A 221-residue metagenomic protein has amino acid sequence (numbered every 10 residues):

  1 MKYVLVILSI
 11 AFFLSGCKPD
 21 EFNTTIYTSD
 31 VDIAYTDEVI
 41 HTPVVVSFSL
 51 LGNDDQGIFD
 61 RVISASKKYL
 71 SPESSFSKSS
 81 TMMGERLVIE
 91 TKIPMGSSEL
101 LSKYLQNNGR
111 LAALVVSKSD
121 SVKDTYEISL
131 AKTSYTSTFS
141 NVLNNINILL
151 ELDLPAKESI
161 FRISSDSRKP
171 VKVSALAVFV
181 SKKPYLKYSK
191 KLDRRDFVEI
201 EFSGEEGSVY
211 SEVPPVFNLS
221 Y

Functional and structural regions predicted by a protein language model:
M1-V4, L8: Positively charged n-region of N-terminal signal peptides that target proteins for export
F13-G16: C-terminal motif of bacterial Sec signal peptides marking the signal peptidase cleavage site
K18-D20: Bacterial signal peptide processing site
N23-T25, N147: Short, well-ordered alpha-helical segments
T25-V45: Post-signal peptide N-terminal segment of mature Sec-exported envelope proteins
Y27-S29, V45-L51, K92-G96, D166: Solvent-exposed residues in well-ordered beta-strands and their adjoining turns, especially edge/terminal strands
V39-A65, I128-S129, T133-S134: Post-signal-peptide N-terminal segment of Sec-exported extracytoplasmic proteins
Y69-Y221: Mature, soluble, non-transmembrane domains
